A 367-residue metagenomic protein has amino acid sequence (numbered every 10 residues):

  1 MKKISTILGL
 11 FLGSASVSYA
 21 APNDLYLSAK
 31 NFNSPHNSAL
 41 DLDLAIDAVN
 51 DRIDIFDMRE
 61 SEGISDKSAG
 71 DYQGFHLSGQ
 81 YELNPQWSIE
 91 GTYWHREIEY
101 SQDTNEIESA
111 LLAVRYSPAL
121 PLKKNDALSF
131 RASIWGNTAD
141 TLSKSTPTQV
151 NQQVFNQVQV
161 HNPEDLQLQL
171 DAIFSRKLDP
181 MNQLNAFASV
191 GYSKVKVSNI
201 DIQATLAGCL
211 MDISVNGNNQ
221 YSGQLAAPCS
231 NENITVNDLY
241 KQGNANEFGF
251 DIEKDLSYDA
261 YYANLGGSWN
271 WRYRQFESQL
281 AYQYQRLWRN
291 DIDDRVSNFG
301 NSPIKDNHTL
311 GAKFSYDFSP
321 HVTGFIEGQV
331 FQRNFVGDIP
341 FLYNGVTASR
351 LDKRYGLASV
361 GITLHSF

Functional and structural regions predicted by a protein language model:
M1-P22: Gram-negative bacterial Sec-dependent N-terminal signal peptides
Y19-A48, K123, F367: Outer-membrane beta-barrel biogenesis signature
D41-V49, S78-Q80, S88-W94, A113-R115 (+6 more regions): Transmembrane beta-strands of outer-membrane beta-barrel proteins
I53-R59, I64-G70, H95-I107, W135-Q169 (+4 more regions): Extracellular/periplasm-exposed beta-strand and loop segments of Gram-negative cell-envelope proteins, dominated by
L77, L112-V114, L170-A172, L265-G267 (+2 more regions): Membrane-embedded beta-strands of outer-membrane beta-barrel proteins, especially the hydrophobic/small aromatic
Y81, P85, Y116-L120, A172-L178 (+4 more regions): Residue-level signature of outer-membrane beta-barrel architecture
P85-G91, L120-L128, M181-L184, R274-L280 (+2 more regions): Repeated loop/turn-to-beta-strand initiation elements of outer-membrane beta-barrel proteins
L111-R115, D352-F367: Outer-membrane beta-barrel "beta-signal"
